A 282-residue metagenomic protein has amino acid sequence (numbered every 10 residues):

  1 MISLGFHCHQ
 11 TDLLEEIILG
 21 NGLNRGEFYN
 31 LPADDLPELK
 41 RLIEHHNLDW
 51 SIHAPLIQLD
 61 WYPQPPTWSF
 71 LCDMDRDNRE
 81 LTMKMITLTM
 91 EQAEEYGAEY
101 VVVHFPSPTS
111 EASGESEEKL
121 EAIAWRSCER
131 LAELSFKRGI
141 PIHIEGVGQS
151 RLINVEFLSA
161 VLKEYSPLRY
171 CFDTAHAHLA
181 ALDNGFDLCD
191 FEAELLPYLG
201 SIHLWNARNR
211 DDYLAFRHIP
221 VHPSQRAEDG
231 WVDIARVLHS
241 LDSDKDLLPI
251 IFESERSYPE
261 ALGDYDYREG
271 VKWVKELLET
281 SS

Functional and structural regions predicted by a protein language model:
M1-I2, L23-L39, R130-I140, I144 (+2 more regions): Short N-terminal signal/transit or membrane-insertion segments and the immediately adjacent low-complexity/disordered
M1-L88, E94, R169, E276-S282: N-terminal pre-domain/capping segments
I2-C8, N24-F28, L48-P55, V101-V103 (+4 more regions): Hydrophobic faces of well-ordered beta-strands that scaffold small-molecule active sites in alpha/beta enzyme cores
C8-L14, E27-R41, T109-S113, G148-N154 (+4 more regions): Acidic-and-aromatic substrate-binding clefts and catalytic sites of carbohydrate-active enzymes
E15-N21, A33-P63, E91-G97, E129-K137 (+3 more regions): Acidic (Asp/Glu)-rich catalytic clusters
E16, E99, S159, E164-R169 (+1 more regions): Histidine-acidic metal/acid-base catalytic patches
L59-L81, S107-L120, Y213-P223, A261 (+1 more regions): Surface-exposed, active-site-proximal loop segments in enzymatic domains
L71-R169: Active-site acidic/histidine proton-transfer and metal-coordination neighborhood in alpha/beta enzyme cores
